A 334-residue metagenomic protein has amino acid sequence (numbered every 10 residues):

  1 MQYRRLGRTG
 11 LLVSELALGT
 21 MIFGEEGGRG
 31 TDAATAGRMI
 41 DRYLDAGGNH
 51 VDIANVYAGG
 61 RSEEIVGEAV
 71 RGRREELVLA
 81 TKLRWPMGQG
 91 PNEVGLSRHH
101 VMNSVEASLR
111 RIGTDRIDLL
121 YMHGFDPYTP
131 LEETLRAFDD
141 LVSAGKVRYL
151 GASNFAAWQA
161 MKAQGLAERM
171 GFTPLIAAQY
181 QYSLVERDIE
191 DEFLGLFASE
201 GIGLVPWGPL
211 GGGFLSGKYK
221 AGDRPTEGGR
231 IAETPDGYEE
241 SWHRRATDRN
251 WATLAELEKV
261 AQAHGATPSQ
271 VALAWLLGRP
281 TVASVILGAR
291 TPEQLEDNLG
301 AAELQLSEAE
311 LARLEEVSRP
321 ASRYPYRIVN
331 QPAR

Functional and structural regions predicted by a protein language model:
M1-L77: N-terminal binding-site loop/beta-alpha segment at the start of enzyme catalytic domains that lines or forms
T9-G27, A80-E93, R116, Y121: N-terminal small/glycine-rich loop or linker at the start of catalytic domains across soluble metabolic enzymes
V13-A17, H50, E76-A80, R116-L119 (+4 more regions): Structural preference for beta-strand elements that scaffold enzyme active sites
G30-T35, R61, I65, N92-H100 (+2 more regions): Alpha-helix N-cap and loop-to-helix initiation/capping positions
G30-Y43, L96-R111, A160-Q164: Short, acidic/polar
D45, G67-E75, R110-G113, V142 (+1 more regions): Acidic (Asp/Glu)-rich catalytic clusters
L109-T129: Active-site groove signature of glycoside hydrolases
T129-E316, Q331-A333: Beta/alpha (TIM)-barrel catalytic core signal, keyed to glycine-rich beta->alpha loops juxtaposed to Asp/Glu that bind
